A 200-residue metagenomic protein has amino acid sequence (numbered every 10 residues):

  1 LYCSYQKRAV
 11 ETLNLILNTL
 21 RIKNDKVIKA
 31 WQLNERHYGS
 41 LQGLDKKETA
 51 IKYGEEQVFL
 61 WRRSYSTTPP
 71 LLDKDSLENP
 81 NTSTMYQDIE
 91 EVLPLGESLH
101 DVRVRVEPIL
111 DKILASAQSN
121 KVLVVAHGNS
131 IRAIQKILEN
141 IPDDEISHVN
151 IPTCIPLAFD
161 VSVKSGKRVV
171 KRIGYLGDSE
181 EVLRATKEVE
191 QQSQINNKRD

Functional and structural regions predicted by a protein language model:
L1-P80, Y86, K136-K167, T186 (+1 more regions): Phosphate-coordination/substrate-recognition cap region in phosphate-metabolizing enzymes
Y2, I28, N120-S130, I134: Beta-strand elements within well-structured catalytic alpha/beta cores of enzymes that handle phosphate/sulfate esters
Q6, G54, L99, R103 (+1 more regions): Generic preference for well-ordered alpha-helical elements
A9-T12, S98, V102-I113: Alpha-helical packing segments of well-folded alpha/beta enzyme cores
S66, D88-R103: Surface-exposed cleft-lining segments at the edges of enzyme active sites
I113-N120: Glycine-rich phosphate-binding loop signature in dinucleotide/nucleotide-binding domains
K164-E180: Short, well-ordered strand-loop elements centered on a beta-strand within folded domains, enriched for acidic residues
Y175-D200: Acidic, His/Gly-rich catalytic cores of divalent-metal-dependent hydrolytic chemistry
